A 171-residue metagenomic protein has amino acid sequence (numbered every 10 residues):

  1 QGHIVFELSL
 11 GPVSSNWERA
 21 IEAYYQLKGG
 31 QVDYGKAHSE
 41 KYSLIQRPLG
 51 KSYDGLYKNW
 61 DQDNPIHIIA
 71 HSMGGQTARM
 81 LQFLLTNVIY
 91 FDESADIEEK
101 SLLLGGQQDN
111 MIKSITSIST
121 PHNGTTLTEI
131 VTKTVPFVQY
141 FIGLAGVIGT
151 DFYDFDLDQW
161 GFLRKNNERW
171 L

Functional and structural regions predicted by a protein language model:
Q1-I66: Active-site catalytic motif of lipid deacylating hydrolases and related acyltransferases
V13, Q76, N123: Active-site loop signature of alpha/beta-hydrolase-fold enzymes
N16, R79, T126: Active-site-proximal flexible loops/turns
I21-Y24, R79-F83: Short, hydrophobic alpha-helix immediately C-terminal to the catalytic nucleophile
H67-I68, G106: Extracytoplasmic low-complexity repetitive segments enriched in small/polar residues
I68-A70, I118: Short beta-strand immediately N-terminal to the catalytic nucleophile in serine-hydrolase-like folds
A70-G74, A78: Gly/Ala-rich beta-loop-alpha elbow adjacent to hydrolase catalytic centers
F83-L171: Helical cap/lid subdomain of alpha/beta-hydrolase-fold lipid enzymes that gates access to the catalytic pocket
